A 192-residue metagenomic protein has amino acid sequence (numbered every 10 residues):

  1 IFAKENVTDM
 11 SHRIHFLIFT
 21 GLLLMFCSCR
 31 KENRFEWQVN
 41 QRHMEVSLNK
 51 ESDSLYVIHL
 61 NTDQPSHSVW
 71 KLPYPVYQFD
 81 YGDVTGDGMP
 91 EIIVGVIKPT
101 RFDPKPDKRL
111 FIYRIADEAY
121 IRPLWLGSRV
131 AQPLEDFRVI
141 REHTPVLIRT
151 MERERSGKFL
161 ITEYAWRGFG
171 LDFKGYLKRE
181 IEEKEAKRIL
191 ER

Functional and structural regions predicted by a protein language model:
F2-E5: Extreme N-terminal basic, low-complexity initiation segments that serve as generic localization/processing leaders
V7-L17: Bacterial N-terminal signal peptides that target proteins for export
T8, M25-F26: Coiled-coil-like amphipathic alpha-helices with heptad-repeat character
I18-M25: Bacterial N-terminal signal peptides
C29-R192: Beta-propeller-forming repeat regions
